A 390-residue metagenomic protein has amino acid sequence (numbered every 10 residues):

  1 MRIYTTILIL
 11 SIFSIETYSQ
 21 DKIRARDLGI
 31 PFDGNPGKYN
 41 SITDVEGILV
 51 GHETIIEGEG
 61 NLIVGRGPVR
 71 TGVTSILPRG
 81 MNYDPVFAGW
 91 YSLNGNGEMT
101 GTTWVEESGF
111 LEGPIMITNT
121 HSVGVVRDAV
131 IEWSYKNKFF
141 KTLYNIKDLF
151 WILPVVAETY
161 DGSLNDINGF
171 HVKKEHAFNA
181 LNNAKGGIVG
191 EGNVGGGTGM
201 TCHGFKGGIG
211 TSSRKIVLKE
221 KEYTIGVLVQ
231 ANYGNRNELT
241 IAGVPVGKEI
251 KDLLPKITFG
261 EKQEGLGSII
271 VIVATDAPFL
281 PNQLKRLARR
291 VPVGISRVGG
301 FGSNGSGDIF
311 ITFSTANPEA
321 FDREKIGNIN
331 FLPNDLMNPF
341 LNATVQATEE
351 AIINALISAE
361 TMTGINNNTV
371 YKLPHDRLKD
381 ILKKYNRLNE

Functional and structural regions predicted by a protein language model:
M1-Q20: Bacterial Sec-dependent N-terminal signal peptides
Q20-E390: Alpha/propeptide regions of enzymes that mature by internal proteolysis
